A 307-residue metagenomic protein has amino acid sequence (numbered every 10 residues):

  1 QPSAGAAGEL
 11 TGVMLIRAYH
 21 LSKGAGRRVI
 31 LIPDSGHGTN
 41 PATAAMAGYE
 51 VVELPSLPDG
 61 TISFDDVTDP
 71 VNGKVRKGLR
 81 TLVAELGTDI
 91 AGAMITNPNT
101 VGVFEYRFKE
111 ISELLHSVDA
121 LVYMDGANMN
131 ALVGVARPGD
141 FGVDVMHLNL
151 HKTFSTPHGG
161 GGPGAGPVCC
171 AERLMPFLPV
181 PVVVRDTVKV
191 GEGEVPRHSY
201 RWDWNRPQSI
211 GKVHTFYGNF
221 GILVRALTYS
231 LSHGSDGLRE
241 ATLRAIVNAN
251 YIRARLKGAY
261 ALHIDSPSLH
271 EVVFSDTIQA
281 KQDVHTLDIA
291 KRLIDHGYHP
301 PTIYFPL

Functional and structural regions predicted by a protein language model:
Q1, G5: Phosphate-binding active sites in nucleotide-utilizing proteins
A6-R197, Q208, V284: Conserved PLP-enzyme active-site core in the AAT-like
G36, T43, L82-V83, L262-I264 (+2 more regions): Replace "in large, NTP-powered and nucleic-acid-processing enzymes" with "in large, NTP-powered factors and other
T39, H116, A131, S232-L238 (+5 more regions): Cofactor-binding beta-sheet edge motifs in enzyme active sites
T43-A45, T215-G221, Y304-F305: A glycine-rich, aromatic-flanked flexible loop/lid motif
Y49, A120, V143, S235 (+2 more regions): Short aromatic/hydrophobic-glycine micro-motifs
D69-K74, F141, I252-E271, K281 (+1 more regions): Catalytic cores of nucleotide-enabled group-transfer and carboxylate-activating enzymes in metabolic and assembly-line
L148-E271, S275-D276, A280: Active-site C-terminal subdomain of aminotransferase-like
